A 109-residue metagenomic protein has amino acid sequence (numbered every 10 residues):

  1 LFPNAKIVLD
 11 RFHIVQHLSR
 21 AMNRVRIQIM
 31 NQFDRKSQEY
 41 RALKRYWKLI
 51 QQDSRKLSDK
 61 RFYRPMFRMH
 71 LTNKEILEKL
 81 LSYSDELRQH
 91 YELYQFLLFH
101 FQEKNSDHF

Functional and structural regions predicted by a protein language model:
L1-K6, F12-Q16, D34-F109: Acidic/histidine-rich catalytic cores and adjacent linkers of DNA breakage/strand-transfer/modification proteins
R11-V25: RNase H-like two-metal-ion nuclease catalytic core shared by retroviral integrases and related mobile-element nucleases
N31: A charged helix-plus-loop insertion that forms the helical arch/lid used to bind and gate nucleic-acid substrates
